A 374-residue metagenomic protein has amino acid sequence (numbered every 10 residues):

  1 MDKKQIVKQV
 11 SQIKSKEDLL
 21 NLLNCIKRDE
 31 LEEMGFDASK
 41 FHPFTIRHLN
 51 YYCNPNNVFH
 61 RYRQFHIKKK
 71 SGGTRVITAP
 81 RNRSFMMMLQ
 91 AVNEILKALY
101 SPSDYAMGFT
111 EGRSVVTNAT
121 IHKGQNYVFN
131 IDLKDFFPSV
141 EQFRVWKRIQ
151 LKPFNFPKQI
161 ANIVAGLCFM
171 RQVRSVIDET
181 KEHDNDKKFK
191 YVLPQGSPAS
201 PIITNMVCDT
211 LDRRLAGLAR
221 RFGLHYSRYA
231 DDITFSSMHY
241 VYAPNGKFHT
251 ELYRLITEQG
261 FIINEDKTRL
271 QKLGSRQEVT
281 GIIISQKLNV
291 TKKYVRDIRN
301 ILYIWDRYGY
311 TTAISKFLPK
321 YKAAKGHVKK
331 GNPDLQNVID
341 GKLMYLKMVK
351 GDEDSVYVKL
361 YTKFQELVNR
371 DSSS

Functional and structural regions predicted by a protein language model:
M1-I67, I77-I131, F136-Q159, G166-S197 (+3 more regions): Right-hand nucleic-acid polymerase module
N130-K134, G196, S200, A219-H239: Catalytic palm active-site di-aspartate
